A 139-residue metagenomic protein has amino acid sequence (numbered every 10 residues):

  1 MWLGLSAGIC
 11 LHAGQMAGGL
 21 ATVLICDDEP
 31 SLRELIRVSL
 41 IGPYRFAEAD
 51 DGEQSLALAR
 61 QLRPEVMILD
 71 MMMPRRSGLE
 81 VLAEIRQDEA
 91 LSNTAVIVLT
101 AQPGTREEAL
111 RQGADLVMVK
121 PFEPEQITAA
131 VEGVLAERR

Functional and structural regions predicted by a protein language model:
P30-A47: Two-component/phosphorelay signaling modules centered on CheY-like receiver
D51-Q54, E65, S77-A83: Acidic catalytic/metal-coordinating carboxylates
R63-E65, A90-A95: His-Asp phosphorelay/catalytic-motif detector in bacterial-type signaling
D70: Active-site residues of response regulator receiver
P74-R75, S92: The feature encodes the CheY-like receiver
E80, Q102-M118, A129: Alpha4 helix (beta4-alpha4-beta5 surface) of REC/receiver domains from two-component response regulators
I97-L99: Hydrophobic/aromatic residues positioned on beta-strands within the core alpha/beta folds
F122-G133: C-terminal output helix
